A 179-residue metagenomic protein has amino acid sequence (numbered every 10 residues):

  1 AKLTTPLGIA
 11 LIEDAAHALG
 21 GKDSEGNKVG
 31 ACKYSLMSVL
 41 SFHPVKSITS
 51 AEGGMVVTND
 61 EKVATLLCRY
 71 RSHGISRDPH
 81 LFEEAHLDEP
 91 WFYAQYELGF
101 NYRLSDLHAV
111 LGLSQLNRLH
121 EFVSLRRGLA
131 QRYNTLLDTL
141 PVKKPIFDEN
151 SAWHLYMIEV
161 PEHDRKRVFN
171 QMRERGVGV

Functional and structural regions predicted by a protein language model:
A1, A10, A18, K22 (+2 more regions): PLP-dependent aminotransferase class I/II
A1, L7-S41, S47: Conserved PLP phosphate-binding loop immediately N-terminal to the Schiff-base lysine helix in PLP-dependent enzymes
C32-K33, T49, Y102, S151: Structured loop/turn residues at beta-strand edges in well-structured enzyme cores
Y34, E52, Y156: Acidic, glycine-centered active-site loop in nucleotide-sugar glycosyltransferases
L40-S41, G54-N59, L113: Short beta-strand-to-turn element immediately C-terminal to the catalytic PLP-Schiff-base lysine in fold type I
H43-P44, E89: Generic hydrophobic-segment detector
S47-G53: Short loop-to-beta-strand entry elements in the cores of soluble alpha/beta enzymes
